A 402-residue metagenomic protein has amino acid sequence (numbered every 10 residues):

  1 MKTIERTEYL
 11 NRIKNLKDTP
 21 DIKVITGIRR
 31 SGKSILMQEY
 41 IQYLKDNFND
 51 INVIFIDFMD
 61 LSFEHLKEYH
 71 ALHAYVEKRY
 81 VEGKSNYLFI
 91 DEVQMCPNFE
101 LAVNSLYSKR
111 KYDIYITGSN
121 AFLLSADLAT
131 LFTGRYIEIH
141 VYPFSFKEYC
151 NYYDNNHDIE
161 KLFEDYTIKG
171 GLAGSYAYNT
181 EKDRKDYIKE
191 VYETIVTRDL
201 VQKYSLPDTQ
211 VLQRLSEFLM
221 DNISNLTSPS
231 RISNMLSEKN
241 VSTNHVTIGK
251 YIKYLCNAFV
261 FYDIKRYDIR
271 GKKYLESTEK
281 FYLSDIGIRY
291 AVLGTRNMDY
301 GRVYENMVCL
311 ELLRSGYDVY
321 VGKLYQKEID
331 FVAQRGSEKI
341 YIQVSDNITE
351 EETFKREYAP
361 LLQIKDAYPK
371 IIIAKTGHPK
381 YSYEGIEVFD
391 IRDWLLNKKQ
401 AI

Functional and structural regions predicted by a protein language model:
T3-D18: Pre-Walker A adenine-sensing motif
I25: Hydrophobic anchor at the beta1->P-loop junction of P-loop NTPases
K33: Conserved lysine of the Walker
L36, Y40: Hydrophobic positions on the alpha1 helix immediately C-terminal to the Walker A/P-loop
I54-K84: Short glycine-rich substrate-engagement loop in P-loop NTPases that contacts/grips substrate
S119-A121, A126-L226, F259-Y262: Interdomain motor-coupling "hinge/lid" segment immediately C-terminal to the ATP-binding subdomain of NTP-driven enzymes
E181-K339: Accessory nucleic acid-recognition modules appended to NTPase machines
G377-I402: Domain-level recognition of nuclease-like catalytic cores that cleave nucleotide substrates
